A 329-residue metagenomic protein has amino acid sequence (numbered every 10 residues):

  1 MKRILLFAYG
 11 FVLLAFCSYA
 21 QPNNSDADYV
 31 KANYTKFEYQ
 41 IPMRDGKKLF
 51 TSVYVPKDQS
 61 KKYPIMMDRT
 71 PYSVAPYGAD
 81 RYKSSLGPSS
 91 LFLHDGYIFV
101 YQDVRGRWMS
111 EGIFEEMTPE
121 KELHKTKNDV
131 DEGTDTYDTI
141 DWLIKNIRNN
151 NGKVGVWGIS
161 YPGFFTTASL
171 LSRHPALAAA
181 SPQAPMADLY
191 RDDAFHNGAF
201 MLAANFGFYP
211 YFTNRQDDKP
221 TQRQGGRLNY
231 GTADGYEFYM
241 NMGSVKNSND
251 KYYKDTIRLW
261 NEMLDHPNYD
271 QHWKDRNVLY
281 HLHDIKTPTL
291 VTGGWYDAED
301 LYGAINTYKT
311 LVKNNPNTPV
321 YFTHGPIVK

Functional and structural regions predicted by a protein language model:
N23-K61: N-terminal cap/lid segment of alpha/beta-hydrolase-fold proteins
S60-N146, A194: Cap/lid segment of the alpha/beta-hydrolase catalytic domain
S85, H94, E116-P119, T126-D129 (+2 more regions): Accessory cap/linker subdomain of secreted extracellular hydrolases
R148-S160: Alpha/beta-hydrolase fold nucleophile elbow
G158-A168: Glycine-rich nucleophile elbow surrounding the catalytic serine of serine-hydrolase chemistry
I285, V291-G293: Short beta-strand/loop motif that positions the catalytic acidic residue of the alpha/beta-hydrolase fold
A298-I305: Conserved alpha/beta-hydrolase "acid-adjacent" motif
V312-K329: Catalytic histidine neighborhood in serine/cysteine hydrolases with alpha/beta-hydrolase-type architecture
